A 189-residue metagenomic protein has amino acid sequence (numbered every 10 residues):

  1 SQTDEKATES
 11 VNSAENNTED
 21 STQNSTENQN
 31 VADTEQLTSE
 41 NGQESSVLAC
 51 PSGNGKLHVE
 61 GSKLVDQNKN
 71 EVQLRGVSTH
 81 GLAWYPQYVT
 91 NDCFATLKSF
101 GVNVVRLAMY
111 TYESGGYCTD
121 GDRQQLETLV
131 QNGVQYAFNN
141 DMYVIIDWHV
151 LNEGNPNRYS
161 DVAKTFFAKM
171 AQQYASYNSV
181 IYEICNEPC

Functional and structural regions predicted by a protein language model:
S1-Q2, A168: Hydrophobic alpha-helical targeting segments used for export or membrane insertion
Q2-S46: Ser/Thr/Gly/Pro-rich low-complexity, disordered linker/stalk segments of secreted and cell-surface proteins
P51-C189: Active-site mouth of glycoside hydrolases
